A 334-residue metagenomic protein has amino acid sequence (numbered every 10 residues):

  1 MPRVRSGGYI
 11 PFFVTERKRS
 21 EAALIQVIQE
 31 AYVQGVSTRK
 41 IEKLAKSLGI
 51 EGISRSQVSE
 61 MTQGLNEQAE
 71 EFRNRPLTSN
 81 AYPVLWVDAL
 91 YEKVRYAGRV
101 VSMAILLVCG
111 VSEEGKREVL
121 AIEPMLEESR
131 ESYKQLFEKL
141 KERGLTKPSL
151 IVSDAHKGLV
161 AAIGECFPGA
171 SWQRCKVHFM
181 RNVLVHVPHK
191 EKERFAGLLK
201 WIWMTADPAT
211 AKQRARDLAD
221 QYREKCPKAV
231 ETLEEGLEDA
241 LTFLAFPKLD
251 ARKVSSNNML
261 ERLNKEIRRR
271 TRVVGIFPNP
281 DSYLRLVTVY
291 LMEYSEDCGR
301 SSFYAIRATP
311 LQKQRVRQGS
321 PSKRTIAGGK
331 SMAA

Functional and structural regions predicted by a protein language model:
P2-R5, F12-K18, S47, E51 (+6 more regions): RNase H-like nuclease fold core
I10, V183-Q213, D217: Metal-dependent DNA phosphodiester-chemistry modules and their immediately adjacent helices/loops in DNA-processing
A23-G35: Short, amphipathic alpha-helical "recognition" segments used to contact nucleic acids or chromatin
R39-I50, V289: DNA-recognition alpha helix
Q57, L150-K157, A162-L198: Conserved beta-strand -> loop -> alpha-helix junction used to position metal-binding or nucleic-acid-contacting
T205-A334: Acidic/histidine-rich catalytic cores and adjacent linkers of DNA breakage/strand-transfer/modification proteins
